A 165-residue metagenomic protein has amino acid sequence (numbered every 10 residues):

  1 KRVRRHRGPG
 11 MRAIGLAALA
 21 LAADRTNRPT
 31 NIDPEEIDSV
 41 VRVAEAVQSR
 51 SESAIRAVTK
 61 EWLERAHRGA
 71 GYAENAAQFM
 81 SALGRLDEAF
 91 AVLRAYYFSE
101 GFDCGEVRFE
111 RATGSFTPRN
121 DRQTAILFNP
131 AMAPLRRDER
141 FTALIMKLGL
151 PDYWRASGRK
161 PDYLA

Functional and structural regions predicted by a protein language model:
K1-A165: Alpha-helical protein-protein interaction modules
